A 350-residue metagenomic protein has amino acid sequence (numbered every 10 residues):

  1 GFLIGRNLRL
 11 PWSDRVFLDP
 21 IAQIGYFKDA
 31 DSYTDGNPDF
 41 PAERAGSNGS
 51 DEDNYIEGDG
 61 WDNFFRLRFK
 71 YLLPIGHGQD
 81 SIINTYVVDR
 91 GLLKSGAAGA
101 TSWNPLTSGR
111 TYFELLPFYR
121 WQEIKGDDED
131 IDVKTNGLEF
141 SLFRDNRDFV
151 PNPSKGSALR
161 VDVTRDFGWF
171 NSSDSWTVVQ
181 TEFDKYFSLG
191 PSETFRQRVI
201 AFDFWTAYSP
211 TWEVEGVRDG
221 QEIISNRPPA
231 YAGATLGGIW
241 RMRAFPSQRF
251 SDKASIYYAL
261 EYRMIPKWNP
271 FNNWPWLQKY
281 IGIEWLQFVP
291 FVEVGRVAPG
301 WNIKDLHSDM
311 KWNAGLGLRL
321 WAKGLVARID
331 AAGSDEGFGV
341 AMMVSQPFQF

Functional and structural regions predicted by a protein language model:
G1, S13-L18, I75-Q79, D148-N152 (+4 more regions): Repeated loop/turn-to-beta-strand initiation elements of outer-membrane beta-barrel proteins
G1-L8, L115-R120, S157-F167, M242-S247 (+2 more regions): Transmembrane beta-strand segments that form the barrel wall of outer-membrane beta-barrel proteins
F2, D59-F65, D132-L138, S173-V179 (+6 more regions): Residues that define the transmembrane beta-barrel architecture of outer-membrane proteins
I4-L8, F65-L73, F140-R144, V163-R165 (+6 more regions): Residues on the lipid-exposed face of transmembrane beta-strands in outer-membrane beta-barrel proteins
N7-F65, S192-G237, E336-S345: Outer-membrane beta-barrel translocator/channel fold
F17-I21, Y112-E114, S141, A158-D162 (+6 more regions): Residue-level detector of the transmembrane beta-barrel scaffold of outer-membrane proteins
I21-A201, A298: Transmembrane beta-strand segments of outer-membrane beta-barrel domains in Gram-negative and organellar OMPs
L138-F143, R147-I281: C-terminal outer-membrane beta-barrel translocator/porin domains of Gram-negative envelope proteins and their
